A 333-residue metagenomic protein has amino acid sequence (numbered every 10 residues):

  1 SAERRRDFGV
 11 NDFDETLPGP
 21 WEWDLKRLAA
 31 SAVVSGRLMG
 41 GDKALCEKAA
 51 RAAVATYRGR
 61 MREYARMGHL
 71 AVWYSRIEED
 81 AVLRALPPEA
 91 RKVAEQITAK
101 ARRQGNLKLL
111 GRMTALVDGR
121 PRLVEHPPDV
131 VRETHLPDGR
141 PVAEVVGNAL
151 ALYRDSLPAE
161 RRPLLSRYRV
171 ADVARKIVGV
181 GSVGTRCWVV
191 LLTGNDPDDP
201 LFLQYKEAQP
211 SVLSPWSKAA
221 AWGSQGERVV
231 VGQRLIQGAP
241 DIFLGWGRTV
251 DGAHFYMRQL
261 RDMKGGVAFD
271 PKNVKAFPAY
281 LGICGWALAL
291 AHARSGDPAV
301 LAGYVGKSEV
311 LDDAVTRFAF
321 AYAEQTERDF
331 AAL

Functional and structural regions predicted by a protein language model:
S1-G105, A149-L333: Conserved ATP-binding subdomain of kinase catalytic cores across diverse folds
I77-V146: Long, low-complexity segments enriched in small/aliphatic residues
